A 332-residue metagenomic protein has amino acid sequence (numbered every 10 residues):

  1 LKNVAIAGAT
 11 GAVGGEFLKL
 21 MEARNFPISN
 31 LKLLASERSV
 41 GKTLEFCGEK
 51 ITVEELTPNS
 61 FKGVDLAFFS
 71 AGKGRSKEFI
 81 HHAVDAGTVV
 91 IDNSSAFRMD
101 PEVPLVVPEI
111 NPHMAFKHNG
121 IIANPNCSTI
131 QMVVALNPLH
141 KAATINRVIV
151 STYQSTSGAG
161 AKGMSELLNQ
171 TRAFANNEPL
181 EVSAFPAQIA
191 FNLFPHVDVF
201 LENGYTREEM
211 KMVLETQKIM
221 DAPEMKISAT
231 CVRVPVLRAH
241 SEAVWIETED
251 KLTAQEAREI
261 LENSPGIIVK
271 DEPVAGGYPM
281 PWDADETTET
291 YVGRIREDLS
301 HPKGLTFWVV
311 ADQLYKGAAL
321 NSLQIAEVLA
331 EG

Functional and structural regions predicted by a protein language model:
L1-I189, M225-K226, A254, E259 (+5 more regions): N-terminal Rossmann-like NAD(P) cofactor-binding subdomain of oxidoreductases, focused on the glycine-rich
L18, V213-Q217, R258, E262: Generic solvent-exposed, charged/amphipathic alpha-helical segments that serve as macromolecular interface scaffolds
F116-A123, N192-N203, F307-V309: Helix-loop-beta segment of a Rossmann-like dinucleotide-binding subdomain
A159-G160, E202, A318: Short helix/loop capping segments that flank catalytic or ligand/cofactor-binding pockets
A190-L237: Oxyanion-binding "anion nests"
E224-G332: C-terminal active-site/capping subdomain that shapes the small-molecule cofactor and substrate pocket of enzyme
